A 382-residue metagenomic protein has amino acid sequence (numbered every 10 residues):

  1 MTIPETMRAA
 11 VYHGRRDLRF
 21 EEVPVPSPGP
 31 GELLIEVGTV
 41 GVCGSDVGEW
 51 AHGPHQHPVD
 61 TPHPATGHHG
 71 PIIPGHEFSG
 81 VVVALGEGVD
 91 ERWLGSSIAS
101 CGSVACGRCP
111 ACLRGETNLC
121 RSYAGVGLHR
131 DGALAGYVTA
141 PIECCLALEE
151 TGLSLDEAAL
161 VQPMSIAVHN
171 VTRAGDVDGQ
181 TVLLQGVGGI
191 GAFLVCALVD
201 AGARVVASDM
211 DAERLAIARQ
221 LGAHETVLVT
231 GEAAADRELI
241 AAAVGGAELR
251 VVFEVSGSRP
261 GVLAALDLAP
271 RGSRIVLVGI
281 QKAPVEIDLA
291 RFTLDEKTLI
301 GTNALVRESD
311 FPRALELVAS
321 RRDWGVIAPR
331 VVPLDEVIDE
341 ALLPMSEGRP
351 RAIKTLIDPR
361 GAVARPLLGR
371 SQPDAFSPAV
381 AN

Functional and structural regions predicted by a protein language model:
T2-E5, A212, L263-L266, E308-N382: C-terminal hydrophobic helical "lid"/dimerization subdomain of Rossmann-like NAD(P)H-dependent oxidoreductases
P26-V40, H55-P110, C144, E150-G152: Glycine-rich beta-strand-centered segment in the early N-terminal region that forms part of a ligand/cofactor-binding
G48-H55, F376-S377: Short Gly/aromatic-enriched secondary-structure transition segments
P64-H76, C106-Q185: NAD(P)H dinucleotide-binding glycine-rich loop of Rossmann-like/cofactor-binding domains, especially the beta1-alpha1
P71, C101, Y137, A159 (+7 more regions): Glycine- and other small-residue-rich loops at beta-strand/loop junctions that grip anionic moieties
L153-G231: Mid-domain Rossmann-like dinucleotide-binding core that forms the NAD(H)/NADP(H) cofactor-binding site
A174-G175, T181, A216, L221-T298 (+1 more regions): Glycine-rich cofactor phosphate-binding loops and adjacent beta1-alpha1 units of small-molecule cofactor enzyme domains
D211, Q281, L305: Residues in the short beta-alpha loop(s) of Rossmann-like NAD(P)-binding domains
